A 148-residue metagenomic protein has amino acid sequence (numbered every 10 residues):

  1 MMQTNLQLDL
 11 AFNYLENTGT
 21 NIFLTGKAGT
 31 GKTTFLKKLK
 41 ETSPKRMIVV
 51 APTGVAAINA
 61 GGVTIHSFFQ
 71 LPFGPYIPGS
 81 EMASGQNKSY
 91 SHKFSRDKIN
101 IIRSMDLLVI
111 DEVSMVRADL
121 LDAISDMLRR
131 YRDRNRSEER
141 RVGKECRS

Functional and structural regions predicted by a protein language model:
M1-S148: Conserved ATP-binding/catalytic motifs of P-loop helicase motor domains
